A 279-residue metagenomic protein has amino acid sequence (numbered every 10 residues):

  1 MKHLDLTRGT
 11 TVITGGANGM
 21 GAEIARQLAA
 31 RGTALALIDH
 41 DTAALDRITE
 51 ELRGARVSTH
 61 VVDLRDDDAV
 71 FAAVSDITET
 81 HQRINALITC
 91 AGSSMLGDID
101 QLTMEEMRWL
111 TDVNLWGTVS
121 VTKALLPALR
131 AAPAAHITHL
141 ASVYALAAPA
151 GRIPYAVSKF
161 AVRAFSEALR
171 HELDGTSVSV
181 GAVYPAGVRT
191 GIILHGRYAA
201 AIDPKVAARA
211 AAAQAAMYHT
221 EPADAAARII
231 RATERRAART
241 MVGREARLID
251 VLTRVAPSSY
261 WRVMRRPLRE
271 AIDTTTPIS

Functional and structural regions predicted by a protein language model:
K2-L35: Canonical Rossmann dinucleotide-binding motif of NAD(H)/NADP(H)-dependent dehydrogenases/reductases, specifically
T33-R47: Conserved glycine-rich Rossmann-like NAD(P)H-binding loop of the short-chain dehydrogenase/reductase
T42-A43, V61-A72, M104: The beta1-alpha1 cofactor-binding region of Rossmann-like NAD(H)/NADP(H)-dependent oxidoreductases
D98-I99, T103-W109: Substrate-binding pocket helix/loop in short-chain dehydrogenase/reductase
T122, S158: Active-site helix of classical SDR
S142: Residue(s) in the substrate-gating loop at a strand-loop-helix junction that position the organic substrate next
G175-R244: SDR active-site lid
